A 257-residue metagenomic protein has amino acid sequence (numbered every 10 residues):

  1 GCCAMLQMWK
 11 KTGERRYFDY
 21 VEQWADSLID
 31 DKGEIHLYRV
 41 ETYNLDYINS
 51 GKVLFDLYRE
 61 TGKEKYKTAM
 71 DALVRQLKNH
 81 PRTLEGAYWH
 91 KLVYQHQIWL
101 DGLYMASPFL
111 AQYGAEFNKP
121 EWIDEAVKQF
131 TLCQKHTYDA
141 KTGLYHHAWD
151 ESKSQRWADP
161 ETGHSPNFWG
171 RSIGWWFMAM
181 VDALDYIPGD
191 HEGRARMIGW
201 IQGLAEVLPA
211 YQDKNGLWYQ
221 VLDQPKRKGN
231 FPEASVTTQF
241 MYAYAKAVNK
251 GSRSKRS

Functional and structural regions predicted by a protein language model:
G1-S257: Glycan-recognition and catalytic cores of secretory/periplasmic carbohydrate-active enzymes
